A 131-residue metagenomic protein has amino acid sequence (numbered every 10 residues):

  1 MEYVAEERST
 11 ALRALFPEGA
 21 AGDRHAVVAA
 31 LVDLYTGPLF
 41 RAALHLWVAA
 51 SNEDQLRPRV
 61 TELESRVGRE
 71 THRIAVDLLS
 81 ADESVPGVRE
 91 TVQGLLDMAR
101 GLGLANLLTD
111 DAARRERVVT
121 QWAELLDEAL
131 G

Functional and structural regions predicted by a protein language model:
M1-G22, A29-L34, E62-R73, R117-E124: Alpha-helical structural segments
R8-R13, L39, T71-A75, G103-D110: Short amphipathic alpha-helical interaction/hinge segments
G19, A50, N106-D110: Secondary-structure edge/capping motif, primarily at the C-terminal ends of alpha-helices and the immediately following
R24-H25, V88: The cytosolic transmitter module of two-component sensor histidine kinases
V28-L31, A43-W47, L95, A99: Short alpha-helical scaffolding segments that buttress acidic/His motifs in well-ordered protein cores
T36-P58: Amphipathic alpha-helical segments used for helix-helix packing
R57, T61, L78-L130: Hydrophobic/aromatic-rich alpha-helical bundle segments in the mid-to-C-terminal region
